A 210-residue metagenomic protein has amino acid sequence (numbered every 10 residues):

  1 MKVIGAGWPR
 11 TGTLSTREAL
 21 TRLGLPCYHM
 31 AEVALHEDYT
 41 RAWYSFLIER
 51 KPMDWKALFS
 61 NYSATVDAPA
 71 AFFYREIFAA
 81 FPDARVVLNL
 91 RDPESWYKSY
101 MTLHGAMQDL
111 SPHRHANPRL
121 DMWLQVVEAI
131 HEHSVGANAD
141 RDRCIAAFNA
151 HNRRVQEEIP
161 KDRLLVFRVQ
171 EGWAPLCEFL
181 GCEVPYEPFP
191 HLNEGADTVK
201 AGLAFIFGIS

Functional and structural regions predicted by a protein language model:
M1-I4, N61-A64, A84-R85, K161-L165: Short active-site oxyanion
M1-S60: PAPS-dependent sulfotransferase catalytic core
G5-G7, V66-A70, L90-R91, V169-Q170: Short His-Asn-centered micro-motif
T13-L14, A71-R75, Y97, W173-L176: Short, well-ordered alpha-helical microsegments
T21, L25-P26, E32, R75-R143 (+1 more regions): PAPS-dependent sulfotransferase catalytic domain
E32-R41, V87-Y97, R114-H115, A150-I209: The conserved 3'-phosphoadenosine-5'-phosphosulfate
S45-I77, F81: Conserved nucleotide-sensing/catalytic segment adjacent to the nucleotide-binding pocket in NTP-handling enzymes
L47-F59, P112-V166: PAPS-dependent sulfotransferase catalytic domain
